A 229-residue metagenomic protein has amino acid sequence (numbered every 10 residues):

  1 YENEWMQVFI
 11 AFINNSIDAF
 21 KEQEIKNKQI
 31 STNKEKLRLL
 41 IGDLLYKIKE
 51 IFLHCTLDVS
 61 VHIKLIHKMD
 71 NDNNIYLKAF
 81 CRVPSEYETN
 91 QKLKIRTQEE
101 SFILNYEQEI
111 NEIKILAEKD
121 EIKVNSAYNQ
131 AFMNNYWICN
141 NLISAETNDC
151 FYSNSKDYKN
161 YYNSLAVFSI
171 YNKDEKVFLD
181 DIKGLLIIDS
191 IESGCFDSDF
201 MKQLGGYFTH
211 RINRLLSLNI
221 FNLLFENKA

Functional and structural regions predicted by a protein language model:
Y1-T89, A229: Intrinsically disordered, low-complexity terminal regulatory regions
F20, A131, I182-L186: Glycine-rich, often proline-containing surface loops adjacent to acidic residues and nearby aromatics that form
D43-Y46, S126, H210: Generic recognition of well-ordered alpha-helical segments within structured catalytic/regulatory domains
L65-H67, V83, N172-D174, D189-E192: Short, flexible loop/turn elements at secondary-structure junctions
K68-D70, N74-Y158: Regulatory sensory and allosteric helical modules in signal-transduction proteins and certain transcription factors
F132, C150-D181: Helix-to-coil/beta transition segments that act as allosteric "coupling" elements at the rims of sensory or catalytic
N140-L142, V167, I187-D189: Conserved beta-strand segments of the P-loop GTPase G domain that flank and frequently precede/overlap
L179-A229: Juxtadomain coupling helices with adjacent low-complexity linkers
